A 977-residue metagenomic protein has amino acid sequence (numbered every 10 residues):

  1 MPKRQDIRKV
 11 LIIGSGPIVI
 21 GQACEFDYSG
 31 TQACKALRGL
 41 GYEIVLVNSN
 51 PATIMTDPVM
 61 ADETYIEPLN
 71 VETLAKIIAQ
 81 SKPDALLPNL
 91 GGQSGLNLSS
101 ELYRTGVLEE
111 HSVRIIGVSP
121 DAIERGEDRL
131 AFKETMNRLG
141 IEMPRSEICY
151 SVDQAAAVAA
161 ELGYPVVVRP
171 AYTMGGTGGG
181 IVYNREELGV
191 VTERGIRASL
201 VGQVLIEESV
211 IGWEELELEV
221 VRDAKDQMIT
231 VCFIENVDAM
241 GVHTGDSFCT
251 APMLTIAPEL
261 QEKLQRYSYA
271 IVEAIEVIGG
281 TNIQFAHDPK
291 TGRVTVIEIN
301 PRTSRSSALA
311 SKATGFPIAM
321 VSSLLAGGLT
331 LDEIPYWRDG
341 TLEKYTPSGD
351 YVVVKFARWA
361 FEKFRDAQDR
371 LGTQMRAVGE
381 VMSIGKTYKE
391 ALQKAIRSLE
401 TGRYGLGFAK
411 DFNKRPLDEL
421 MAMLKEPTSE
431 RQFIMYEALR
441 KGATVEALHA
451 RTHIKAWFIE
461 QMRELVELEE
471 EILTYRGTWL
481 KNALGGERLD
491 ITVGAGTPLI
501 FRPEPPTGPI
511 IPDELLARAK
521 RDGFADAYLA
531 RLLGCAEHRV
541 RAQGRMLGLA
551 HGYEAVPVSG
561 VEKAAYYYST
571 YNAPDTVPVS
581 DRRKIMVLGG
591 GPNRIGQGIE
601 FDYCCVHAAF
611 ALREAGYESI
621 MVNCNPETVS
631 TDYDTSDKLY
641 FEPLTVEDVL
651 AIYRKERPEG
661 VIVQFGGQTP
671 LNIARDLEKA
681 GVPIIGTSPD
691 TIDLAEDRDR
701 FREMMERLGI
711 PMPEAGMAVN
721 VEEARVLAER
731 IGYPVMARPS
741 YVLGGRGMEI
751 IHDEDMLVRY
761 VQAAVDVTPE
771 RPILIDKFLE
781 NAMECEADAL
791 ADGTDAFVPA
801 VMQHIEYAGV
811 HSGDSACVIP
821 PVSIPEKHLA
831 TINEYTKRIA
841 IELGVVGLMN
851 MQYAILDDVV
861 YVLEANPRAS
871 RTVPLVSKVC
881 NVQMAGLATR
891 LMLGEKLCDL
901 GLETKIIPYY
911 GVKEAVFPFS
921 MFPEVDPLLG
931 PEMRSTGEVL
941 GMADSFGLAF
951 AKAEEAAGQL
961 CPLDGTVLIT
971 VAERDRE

Functional and structural regions predicted by a protein language model:
P2, R8, D27, Q32 (+24 more regions): ATP-dependent carboxylate activation and anion-phosphoryl transfer catalytic cores that bind Mg-ATP to form
D84-L90, E659-F665: Periplasmic-binding protein-like
Q93-H111, T669-G681: Short Gly/Thr/Asp-enriched flexible loops that form oxyanion-binding sites at enzyme active sites
E110-G179, T687-M748: A conserved helix-loop-beta module that forms one wall/lid of the active-site cleft in ATP-utilizing catalytic domains
T452-E460, R531-A542: Short, basic interhelical loop/turn and adjoining N-cap of the next helix at nucleic-acid- or acidic-partner-contacting
W479-I510: Intrinsic disorder/low-complexity segments
C535-A573, V726: Conserved catalytic/ligand-binding micro-motifs in nucleotide and anionic cofactor chemistry
